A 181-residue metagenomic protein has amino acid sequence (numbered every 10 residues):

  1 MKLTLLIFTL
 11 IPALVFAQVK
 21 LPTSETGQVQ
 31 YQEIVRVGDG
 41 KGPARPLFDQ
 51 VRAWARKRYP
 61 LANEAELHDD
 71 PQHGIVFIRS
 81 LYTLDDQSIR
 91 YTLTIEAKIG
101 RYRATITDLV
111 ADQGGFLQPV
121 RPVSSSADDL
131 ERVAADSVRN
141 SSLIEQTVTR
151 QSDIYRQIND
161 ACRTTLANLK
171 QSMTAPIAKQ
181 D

Functional and structural regions predicted by a protein language model:
M1-T9: Sec-dependent signal peptide recognition, specifically the positively charged N-region followed immediately by
T4, V15-Q18: Intrinsically disordered, low-complexity Ser/Thr- and Pro-rich stretches
L10-L14: N-terminal signal peptide c-region/cleavage motif recognized by signal peptidases
Q18-D181: Ser/Thr-rich, low-complexity intrinsically disordered terminal regions
